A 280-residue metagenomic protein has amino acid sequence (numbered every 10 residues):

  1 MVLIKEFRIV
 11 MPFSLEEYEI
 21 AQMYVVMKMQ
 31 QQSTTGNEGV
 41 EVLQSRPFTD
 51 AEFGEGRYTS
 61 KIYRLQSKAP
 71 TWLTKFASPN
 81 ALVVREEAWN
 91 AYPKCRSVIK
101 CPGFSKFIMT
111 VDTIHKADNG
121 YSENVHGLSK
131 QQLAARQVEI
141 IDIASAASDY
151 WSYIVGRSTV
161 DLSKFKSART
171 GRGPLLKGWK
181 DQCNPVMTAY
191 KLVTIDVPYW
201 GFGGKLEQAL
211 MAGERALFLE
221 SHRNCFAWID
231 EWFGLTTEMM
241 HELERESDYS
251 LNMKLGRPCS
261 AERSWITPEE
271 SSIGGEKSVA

Functional and structural regions predicted by a protein language model:
M1-A280: Eukaryotic helix-grip
